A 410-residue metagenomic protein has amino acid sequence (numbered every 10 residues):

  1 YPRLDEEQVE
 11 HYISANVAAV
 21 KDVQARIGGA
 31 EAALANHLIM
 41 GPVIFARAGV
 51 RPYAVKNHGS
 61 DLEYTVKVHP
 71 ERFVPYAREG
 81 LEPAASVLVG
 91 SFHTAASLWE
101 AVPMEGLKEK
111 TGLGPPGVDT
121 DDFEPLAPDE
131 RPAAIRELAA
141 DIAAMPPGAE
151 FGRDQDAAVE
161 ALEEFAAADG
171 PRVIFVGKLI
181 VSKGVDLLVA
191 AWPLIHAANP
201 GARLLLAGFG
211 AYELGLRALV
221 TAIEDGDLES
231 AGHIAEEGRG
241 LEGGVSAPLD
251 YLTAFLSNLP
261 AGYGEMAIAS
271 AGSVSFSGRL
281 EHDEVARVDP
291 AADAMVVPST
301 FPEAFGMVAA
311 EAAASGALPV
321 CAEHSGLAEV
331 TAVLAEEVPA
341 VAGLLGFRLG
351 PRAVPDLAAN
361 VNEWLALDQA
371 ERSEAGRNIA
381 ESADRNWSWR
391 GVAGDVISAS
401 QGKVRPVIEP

Functional and structural regions predicted by a protein language model:
Y1-A35, M40, G148-A157: Conserved nucleotide-sugar donor-binding subdomain of glycosyltransferases
P70-V87: Membrane-proximal helix-turn-helix segments that form the acceptor-binding/catalytic region of lipid-linked
H93, G114-G117, D129: Carbohydrate-associated surface elements
R131-K183, V189-W192, H196, L205: Conserved donor-binding/catalytic core segment of Leloir-type glycosyltransferases
I135-Q155, L214, A328-E363: Change "using UDP/GDP/dTDP sugars" to "using nucleotide sugars
A207-G208, E213-D283: Nucleotide-activated donor-binding/catalytic signature segment of Leloir-type glycosyltransferases, i.e., the conserved
L318-C321, S325-A328, A332: Short hydrophobic beta-strand element within catalytic cores of glycosyltransferases and related nucleotide-activated
R352, A366-S400: A charged, aromatic-enriched C-terminal amphipathic alpha-helix characteristic of glycosyltransferases across folds
